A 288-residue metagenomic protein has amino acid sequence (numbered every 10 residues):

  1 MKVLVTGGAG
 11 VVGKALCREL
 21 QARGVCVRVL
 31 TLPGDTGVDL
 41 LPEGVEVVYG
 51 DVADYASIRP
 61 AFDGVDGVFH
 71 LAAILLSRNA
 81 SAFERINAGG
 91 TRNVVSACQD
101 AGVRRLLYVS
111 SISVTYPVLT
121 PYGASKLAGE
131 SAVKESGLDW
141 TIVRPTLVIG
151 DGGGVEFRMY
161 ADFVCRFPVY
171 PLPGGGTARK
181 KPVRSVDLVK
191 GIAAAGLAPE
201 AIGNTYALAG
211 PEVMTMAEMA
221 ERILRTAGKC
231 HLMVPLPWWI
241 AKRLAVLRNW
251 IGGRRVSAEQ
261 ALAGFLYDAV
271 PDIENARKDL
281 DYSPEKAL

Functional and structural regions predicted by a protein language model:
V3-R23: N-terminal Rossmann NAD(P)H-binding glycine-rich loop of SDR-like oxidoreductase domains
T6, L30, V68-A72, L106-I112 (+1 more regions): SDR active-site strand-loop-helix element
V45-R92, A97-D100, I112-Y116: NAD(P)H-binding glycine-rich loop region in Rossmannoid oxidoreductase-like domains and their noncatalytic homologs
S77, I112-A124, V148-G154: Conserved catalytic-site region of short-chain dehydrogenase/reductase
E84-A88, L107, K126, K181: Short alpha-helix in the Rossmann-fold core of NAD(P)-dependent oxidoreductases
S131-D151: Conserved beta-loop-beta element that borders a ligand/cofactor-binding pocket
G154-R158, G174-G196, G203-A207: Substrate-positioning beta->alpha
A195-S257, D272-E274, K278-L288: Mid/C-terminal beta-alpha module of Rossmann-like enzyme folds, strongest in SDR-family dehydrogenases/epimerases
